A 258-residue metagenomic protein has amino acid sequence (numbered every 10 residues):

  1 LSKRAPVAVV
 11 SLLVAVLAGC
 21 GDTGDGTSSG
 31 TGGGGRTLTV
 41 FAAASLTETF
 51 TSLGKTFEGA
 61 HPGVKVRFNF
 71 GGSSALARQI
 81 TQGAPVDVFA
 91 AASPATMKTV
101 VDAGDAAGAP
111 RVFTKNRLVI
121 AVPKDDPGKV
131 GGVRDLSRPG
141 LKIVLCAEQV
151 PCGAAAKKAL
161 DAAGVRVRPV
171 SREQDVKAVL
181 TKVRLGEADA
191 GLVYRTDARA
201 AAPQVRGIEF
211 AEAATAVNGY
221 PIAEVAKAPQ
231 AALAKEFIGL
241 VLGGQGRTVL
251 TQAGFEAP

Functional and structural regions predicted by a protein language model:
L1-V9: Bacterial N-terminal signal peptides that target proteins for export
R4, L17-G59, K65, S74 (+5 more regions): Exported/periplasmic ABC-transporter solute-binding proteins
A8-A18: Bacterial N-terminal signal peptides
D87-A91: Periplasmic-binding protein-like
A103-P110: A short, gly/pro- and small-residue-rich
P110-L118: Short, glycine-/small- and polar/acidic-enriched structural segments that line small-molecule recognition paths
